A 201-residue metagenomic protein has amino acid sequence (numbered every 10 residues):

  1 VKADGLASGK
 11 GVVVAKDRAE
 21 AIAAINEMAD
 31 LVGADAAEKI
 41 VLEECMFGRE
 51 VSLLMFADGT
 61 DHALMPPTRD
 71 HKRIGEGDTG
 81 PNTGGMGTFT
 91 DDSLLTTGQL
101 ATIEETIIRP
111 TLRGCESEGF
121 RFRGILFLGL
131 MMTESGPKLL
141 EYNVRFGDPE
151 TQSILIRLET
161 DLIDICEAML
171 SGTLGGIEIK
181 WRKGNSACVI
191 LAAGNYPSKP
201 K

Functional and structural regions predicted by a protein language model:
G5-G9: Short glycine-enriched loop/turn motifs at secondary-structure junctions
G11-Q152: Internal nucleotide-binding/catalytic subdomain
E104-L126, N143-K201: Active-site "cap" helix and flanking loop/linker of ATP-utilizing ligase/carboxylase catalytic domains
